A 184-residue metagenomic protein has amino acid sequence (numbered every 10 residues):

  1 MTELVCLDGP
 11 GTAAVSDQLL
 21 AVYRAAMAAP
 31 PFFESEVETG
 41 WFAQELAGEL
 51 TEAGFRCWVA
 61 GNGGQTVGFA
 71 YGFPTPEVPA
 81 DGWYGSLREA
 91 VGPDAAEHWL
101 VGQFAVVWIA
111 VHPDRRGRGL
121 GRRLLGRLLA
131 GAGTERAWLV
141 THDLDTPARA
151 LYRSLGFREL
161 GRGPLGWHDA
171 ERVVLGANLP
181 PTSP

Functional and structural regions predicted by a protein language model:
M1-D17, A21, A25, S183: Conserved N-terminal entry element of GNAT/NAT acetyltransferase domains
L20-V37: Helix-loop element at the rim of GNAT/NAT acetyltransferase active sites that forms part of the acceptor-substrate
F33-C57, G61-G63, V67, Y71-P74: Active-site rim helix/loop that mediates acceptor-substrate recognition in acyltransferases
G54-V59, F69, Q103, W108 (+1 more regions): Short hydrophobic/aromatic beta-strand element in the GNAT-like acyltransferase core that lines or flanks the acyl-donor
Y71-A110, R116, G166-H168: Conserved acyl-donor/pantetheine-binding loop and adjacent beta-alpha core of acyl/acetyltransferases and related
F104, A130-L144: Conserved GNAT acetyl-CoA-binding A-motif
V106-P113, G117-A130, A150-S154: Conserved acetyl-CoA-binding loop-helix of GNAT-fold acetyltransferases
W138-V140, R153, R158-V173: Conserved catalytic-core motifs of GNAT/GCN5-like acyltransferases
